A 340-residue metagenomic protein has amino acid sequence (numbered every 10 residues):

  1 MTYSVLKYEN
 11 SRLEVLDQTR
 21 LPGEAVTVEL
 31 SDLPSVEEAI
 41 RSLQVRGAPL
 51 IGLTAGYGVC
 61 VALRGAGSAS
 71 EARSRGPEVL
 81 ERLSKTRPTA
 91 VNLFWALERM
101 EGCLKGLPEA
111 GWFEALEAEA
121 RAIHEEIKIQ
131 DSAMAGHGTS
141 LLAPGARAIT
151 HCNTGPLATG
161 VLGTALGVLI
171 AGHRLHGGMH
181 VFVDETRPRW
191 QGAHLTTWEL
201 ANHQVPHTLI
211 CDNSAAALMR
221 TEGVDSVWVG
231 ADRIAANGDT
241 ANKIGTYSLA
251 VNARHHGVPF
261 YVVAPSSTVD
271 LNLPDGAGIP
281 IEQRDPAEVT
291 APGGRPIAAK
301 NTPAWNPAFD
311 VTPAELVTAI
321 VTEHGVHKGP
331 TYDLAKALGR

Functional and structural regions predicted by a protein language model:
M1-E37: Positively charged, low-complexity intrinsically disordered leader regions
M1-E9, E14, F113, K328-R340: SAM-dependent methyltransferases
Y3-R12, S84-M100, L104-R147, R254 (+4 more regions): C-terminal binding/interaction regions
E24-S35, P144, T221-G230: Acidic-glycine-rich active-site phosphate/pyrophosphate-binding loop
T27-L33, G155-T159, A236-A241: Short, glycine-rich nucleotide/cofactor-binding loops
E37-V45, I51, S248-V251: Small-aliphatic-rich amphipathic alpha-helix that forms the alpha element of a beta-alpha
Q44-I210: N-terminal active-site beta-alpha-beta segment that forms phosphate/nucleotide-binding and substrate-recognition loops
G178-M179, E185-R340: Conserved phosphate- and dinucleotide-binding cores of soluble alpha/beta proteins, encompassing both enzyme active
